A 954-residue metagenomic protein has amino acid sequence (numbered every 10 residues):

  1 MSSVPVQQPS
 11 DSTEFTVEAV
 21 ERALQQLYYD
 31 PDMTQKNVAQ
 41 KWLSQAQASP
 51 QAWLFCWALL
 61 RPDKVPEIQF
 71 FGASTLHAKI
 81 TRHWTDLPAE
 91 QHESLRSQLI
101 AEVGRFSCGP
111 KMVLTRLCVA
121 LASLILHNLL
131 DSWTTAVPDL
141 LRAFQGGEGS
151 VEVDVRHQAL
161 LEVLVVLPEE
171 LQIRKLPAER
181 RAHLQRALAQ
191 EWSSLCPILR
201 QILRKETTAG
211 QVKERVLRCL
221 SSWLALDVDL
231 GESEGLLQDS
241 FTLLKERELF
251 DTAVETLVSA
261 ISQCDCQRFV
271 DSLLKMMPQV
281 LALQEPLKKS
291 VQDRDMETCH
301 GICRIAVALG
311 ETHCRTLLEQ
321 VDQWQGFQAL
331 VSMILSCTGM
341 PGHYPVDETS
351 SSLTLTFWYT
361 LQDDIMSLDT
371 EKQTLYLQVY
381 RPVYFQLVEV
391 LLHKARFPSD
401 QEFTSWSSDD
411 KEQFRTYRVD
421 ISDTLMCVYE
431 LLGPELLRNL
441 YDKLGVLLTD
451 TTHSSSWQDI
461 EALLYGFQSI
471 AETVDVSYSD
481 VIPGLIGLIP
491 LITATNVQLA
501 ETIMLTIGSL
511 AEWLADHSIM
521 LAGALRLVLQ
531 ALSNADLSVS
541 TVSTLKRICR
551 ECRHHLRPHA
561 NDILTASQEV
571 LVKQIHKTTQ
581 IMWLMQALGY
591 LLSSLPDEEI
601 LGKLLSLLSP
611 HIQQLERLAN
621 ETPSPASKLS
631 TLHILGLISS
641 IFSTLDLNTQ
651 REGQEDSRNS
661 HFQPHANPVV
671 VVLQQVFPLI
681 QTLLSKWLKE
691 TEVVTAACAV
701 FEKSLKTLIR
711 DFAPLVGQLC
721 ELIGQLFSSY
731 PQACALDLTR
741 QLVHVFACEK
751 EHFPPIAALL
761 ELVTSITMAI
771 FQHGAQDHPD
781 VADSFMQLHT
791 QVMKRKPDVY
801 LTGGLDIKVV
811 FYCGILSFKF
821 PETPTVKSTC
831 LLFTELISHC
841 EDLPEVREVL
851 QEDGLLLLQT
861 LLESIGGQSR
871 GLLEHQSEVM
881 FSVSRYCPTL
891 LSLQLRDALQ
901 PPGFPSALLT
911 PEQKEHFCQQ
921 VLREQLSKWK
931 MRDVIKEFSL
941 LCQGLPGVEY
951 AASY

Functional and structural regions predicted by a protein language model:
S2-Y954: Karyopherin-beta/Importin-beta family HEAT-repeat alpha-solenoid scaffold
